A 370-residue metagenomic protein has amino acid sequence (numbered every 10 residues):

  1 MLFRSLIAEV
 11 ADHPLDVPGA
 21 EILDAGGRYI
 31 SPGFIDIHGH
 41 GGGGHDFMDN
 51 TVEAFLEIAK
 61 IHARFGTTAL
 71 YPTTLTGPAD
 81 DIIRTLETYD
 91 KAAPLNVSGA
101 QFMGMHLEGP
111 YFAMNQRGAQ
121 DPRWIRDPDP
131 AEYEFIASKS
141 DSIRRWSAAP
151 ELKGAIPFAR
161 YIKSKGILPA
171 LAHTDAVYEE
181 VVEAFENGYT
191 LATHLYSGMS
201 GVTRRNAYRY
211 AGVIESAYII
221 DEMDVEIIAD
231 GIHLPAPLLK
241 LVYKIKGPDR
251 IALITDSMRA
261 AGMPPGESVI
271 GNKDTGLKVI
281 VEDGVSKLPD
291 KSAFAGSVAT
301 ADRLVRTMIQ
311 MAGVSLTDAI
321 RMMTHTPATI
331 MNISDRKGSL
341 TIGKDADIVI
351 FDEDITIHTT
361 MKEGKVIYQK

Functional and structural regions predicted by a protein language model:
M1-S31: Histidine-rich, glycine-flanked metal-binding segment
G27, H38, H62, L107 (+6 more regions): Conserved, mostly hydrophobic/aromatic
R28, I37, F47-A100, W124-K139 (+1 more regions): Alpha-helical scaffold segments that flank or form the walls of functional sites
P32-D46, G109, A172-T174: Histidine-centered catalytic micro-motifs
H40, L56-T85, A100-A113, S140-E151 (+3 more regions): Divalent metal-dependent hydrolysis catalytic cores, especially in the metallo-beta-lactamase
K60-Y71, M114-S140, E183-D224, P264-F294: Active-site gating loops and adjacent loop-to-helix segments of metal-dependent hydrolytic enzymes
E134-P265: Active-site core of metal-dependent hydrolases
R209-I227, G231, Y243-T255, A261-I350: His/Asp/Glu-enriched, well-ordered alpha-helical/loop segment that forms or immediately abuts the divalent-metal
